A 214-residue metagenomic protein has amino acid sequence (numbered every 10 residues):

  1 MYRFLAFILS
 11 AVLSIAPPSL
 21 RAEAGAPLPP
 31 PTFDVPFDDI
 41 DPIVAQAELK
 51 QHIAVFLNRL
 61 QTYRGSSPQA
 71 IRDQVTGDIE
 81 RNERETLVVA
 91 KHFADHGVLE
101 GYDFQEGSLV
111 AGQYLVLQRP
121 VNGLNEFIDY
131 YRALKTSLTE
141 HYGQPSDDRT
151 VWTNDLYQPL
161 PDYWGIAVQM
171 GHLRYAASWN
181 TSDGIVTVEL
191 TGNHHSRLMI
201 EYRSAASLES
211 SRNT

Functional and structural regions predicted by a protein language model:
M1-F4: Positively charged n-region of N-terminal signal peptides that target proteins for export
A6-A16: Bacterial N-terminal signal peptides
A16-P17, H194: Hydrophobic alpha-helical segments
P18-A22: Sec/Tat signal peptide C-region and signal peptidase I cleavage site
G25-F33, F37, P42-A45, L49-I53 (+1 more regions): A cross-family detector of function-defining hotspots
V55-R59: Short, aromatic-enriched amphipathic alpha-helices that serve as compact interaction elements
